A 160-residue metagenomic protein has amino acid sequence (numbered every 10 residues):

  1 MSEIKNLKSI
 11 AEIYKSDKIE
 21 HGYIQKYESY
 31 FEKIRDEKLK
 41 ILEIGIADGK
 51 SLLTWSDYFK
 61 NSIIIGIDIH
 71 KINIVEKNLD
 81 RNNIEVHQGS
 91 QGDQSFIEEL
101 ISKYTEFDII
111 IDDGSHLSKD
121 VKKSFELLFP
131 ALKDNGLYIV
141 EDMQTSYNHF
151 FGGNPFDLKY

Functional and structural regions predicted by a protein language model:
M1-I111, S115-V140, Q144-Y160: A short alpha-helical cap/connector motif
